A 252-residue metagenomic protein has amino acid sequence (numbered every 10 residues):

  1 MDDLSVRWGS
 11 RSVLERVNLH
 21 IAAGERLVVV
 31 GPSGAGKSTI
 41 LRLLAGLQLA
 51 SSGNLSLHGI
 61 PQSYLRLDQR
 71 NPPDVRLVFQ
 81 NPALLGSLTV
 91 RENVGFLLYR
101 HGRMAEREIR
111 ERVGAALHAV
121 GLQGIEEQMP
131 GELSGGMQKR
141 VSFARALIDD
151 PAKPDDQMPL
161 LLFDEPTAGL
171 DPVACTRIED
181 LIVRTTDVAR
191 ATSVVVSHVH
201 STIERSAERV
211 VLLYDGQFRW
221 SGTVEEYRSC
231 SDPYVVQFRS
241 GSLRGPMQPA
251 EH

Functional and structural regions predicted by a protein language model:
A45: Helix-to-loop junction immediately C-terminal to a conserved catalytic motif
G53-S63: Conserved ABC transporter NBD signature motif
Q62-R76, R100, E106, Y227-S231: ABC ATPase NBD coupling module
E106-I125: Conserved ABC ATPase "signature" region
M129-L133, M137: Conserved ABC ATPase signature
D156, L161-D164: Catalytic Walker B motif of ABC-type/P-loop ATPase nucleotide-binding domains
T176-V188: Helical segment within the ABC ATPase nucleotide-binding domain
I203-R205: A short, surface-exposed alpha-helical micro-motif characterized by mixed small hydrophobic and charged/polar residues
